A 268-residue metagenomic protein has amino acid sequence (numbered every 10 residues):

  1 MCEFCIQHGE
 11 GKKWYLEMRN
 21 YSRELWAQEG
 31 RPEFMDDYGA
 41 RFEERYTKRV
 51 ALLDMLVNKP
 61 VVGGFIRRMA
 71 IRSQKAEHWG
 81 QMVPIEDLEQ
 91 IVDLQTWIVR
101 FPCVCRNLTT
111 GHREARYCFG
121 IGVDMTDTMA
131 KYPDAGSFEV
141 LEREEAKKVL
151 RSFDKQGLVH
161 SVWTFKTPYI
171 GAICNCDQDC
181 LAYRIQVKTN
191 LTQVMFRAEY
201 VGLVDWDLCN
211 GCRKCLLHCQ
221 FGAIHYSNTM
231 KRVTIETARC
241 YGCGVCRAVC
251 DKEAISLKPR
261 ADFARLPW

Functional and structural regions predicted by a protein language model:
M1-Q156, H225, T234, E253-W268: Iron-sulfur (Fe-S) cluster-binding modules
E3-F4, F101-H112, I170-Y183, D207-F221 (+1 more regions): Local cysteine-cluster metal-coordination motifs and their immediate loop/turn environment, predominantly Fe-S cluster
V123-M129, L181-M195, V249-P259: Short, Lys/Arg-enriched charge-dense amphipathic segments
Y132-S137, E145-G157, S161, N175-Y183 (+3 more regions): Conserved adenosyl
S161-P168, A172, T189-H218, G222-G242 (+1 more regions): Ferredoxin-like iron-sulfur electron-transfer modules
